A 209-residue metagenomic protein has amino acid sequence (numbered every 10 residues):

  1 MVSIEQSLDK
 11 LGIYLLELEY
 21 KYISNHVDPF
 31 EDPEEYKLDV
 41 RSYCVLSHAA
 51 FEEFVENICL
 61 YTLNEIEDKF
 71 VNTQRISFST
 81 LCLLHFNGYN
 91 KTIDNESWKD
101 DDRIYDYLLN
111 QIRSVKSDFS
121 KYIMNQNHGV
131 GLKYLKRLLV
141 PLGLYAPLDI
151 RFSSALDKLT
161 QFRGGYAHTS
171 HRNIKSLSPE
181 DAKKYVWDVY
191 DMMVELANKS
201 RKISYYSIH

Functional and structural regions predicted by a protein language model:
M1, H26-V45, K91, N95 (+5 more regions): A near-ubiquitous, low-amplitude feature marking generic local secondary-structure context
M1-V45, A49, N57-L60, K69-F78: Charged alpha-helical initiation segments
V2-Y20, K133-H209: Polyanionic, low-complexity intrinsically disordered segments
H26, H48, H85, H128 (+2 more regions): Histidine (H) residue identity feature
D32, V71-N72, I76-S79, L83-L84 (+5 more regions): Short, surface-exposed, charged/polar-biased interaction segments
L46-S47, F54-I150: Helix-loop junctions and short alpha-helical segments
F51-V55, G164-A167: Short alpha-helix boundary/capping elements
